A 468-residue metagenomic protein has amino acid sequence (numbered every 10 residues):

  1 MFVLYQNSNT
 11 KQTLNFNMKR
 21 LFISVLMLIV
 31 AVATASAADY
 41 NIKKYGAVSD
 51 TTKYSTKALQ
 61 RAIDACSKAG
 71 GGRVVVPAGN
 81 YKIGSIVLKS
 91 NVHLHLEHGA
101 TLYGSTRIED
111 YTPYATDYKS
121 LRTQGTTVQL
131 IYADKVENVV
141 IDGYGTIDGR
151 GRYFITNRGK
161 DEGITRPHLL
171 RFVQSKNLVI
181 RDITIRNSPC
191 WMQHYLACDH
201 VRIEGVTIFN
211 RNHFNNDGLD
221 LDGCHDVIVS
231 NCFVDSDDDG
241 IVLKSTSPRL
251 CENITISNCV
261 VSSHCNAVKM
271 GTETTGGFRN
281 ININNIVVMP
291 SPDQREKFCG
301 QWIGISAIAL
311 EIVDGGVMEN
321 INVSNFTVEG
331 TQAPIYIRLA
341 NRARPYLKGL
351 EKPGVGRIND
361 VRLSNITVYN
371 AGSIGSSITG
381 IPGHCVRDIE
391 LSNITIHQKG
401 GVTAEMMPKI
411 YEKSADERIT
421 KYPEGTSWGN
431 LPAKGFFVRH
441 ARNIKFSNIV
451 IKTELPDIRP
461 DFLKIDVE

Functional and structural regions predicted by a protein language model:
M1-Y40: Bacterial Sec-dependent N-terminal signal peptides
S36-E468: Extracellular/periplasmic carbohydrate-active domains that bind, remodel, or depolymerize complex polysaccharides
